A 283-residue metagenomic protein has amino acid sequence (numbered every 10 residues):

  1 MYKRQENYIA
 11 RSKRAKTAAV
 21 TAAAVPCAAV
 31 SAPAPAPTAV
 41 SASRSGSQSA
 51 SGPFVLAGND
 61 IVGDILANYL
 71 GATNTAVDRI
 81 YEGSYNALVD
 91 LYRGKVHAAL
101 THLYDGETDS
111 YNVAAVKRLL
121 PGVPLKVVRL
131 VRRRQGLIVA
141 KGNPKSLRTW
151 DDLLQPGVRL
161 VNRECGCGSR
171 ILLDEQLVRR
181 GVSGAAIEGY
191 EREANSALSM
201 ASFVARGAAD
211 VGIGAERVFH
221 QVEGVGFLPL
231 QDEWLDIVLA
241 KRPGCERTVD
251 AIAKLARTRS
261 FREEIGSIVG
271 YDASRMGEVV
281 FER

Functional and structural regions predicted by a protein language model:
K3-N86, Y92-K95, A114, L119-L125 (+2 more regions): N-terminal hydrophobic or amphipathic helices and topogenic motifs
S49-N59, D151-I171: Short loop->beta-strand "edge-of-pocket" segments that line small-molecule binding or catalytic clefts across diverse
A76-G83, R163, G184-S196: Short beta-strand-to-loop elements that line the ligand-binding cleft of bilobed periplasmic-binding protein-like
Y85-A99, L103-Y104, E193-A208: Short helices/loops that flank or line small-molecule/ion binding pockets
H102-K117, A201-Q231: A ligand-binding cleft/hinge motif common to bilobed small-molecule-binding domains
P121-R134, V225-L255, R275-F281: Periplasmic-binding protein-like
L130, V139-L160: Flexible hinge/capping segments at coil-to-helix
K141-R148, V182, R242-T248: Short helix-loop capping/hinge motifs at secondary-structure junctions, enriched in acidic/polar residues
